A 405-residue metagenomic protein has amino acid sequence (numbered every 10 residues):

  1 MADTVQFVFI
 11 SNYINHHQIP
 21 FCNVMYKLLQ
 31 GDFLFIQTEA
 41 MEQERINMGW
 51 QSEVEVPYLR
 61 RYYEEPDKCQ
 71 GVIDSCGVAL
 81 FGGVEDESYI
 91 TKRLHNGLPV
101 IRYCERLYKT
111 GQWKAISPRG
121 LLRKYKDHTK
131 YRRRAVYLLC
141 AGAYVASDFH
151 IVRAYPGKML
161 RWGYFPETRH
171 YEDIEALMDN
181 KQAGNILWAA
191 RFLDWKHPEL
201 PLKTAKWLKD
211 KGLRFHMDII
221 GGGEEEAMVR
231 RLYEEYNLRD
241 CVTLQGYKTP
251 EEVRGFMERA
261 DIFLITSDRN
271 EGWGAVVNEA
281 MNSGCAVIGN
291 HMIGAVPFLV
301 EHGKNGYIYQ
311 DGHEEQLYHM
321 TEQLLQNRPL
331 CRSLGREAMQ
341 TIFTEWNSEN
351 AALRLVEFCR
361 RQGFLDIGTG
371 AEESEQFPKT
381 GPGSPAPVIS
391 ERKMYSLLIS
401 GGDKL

Functional and structural regions predicted by a protein language model:
V56, R230-K248: Nucleotide-activated donor-binding/catalytic signature segment of Leloir-type glycosyltransferases, i.e., the conserved
Y108, P118-L138, S147, I151-V152: Membrane-proximal helix-turn-helix segments that form the acceptor-binding/catalytic region of lipid-linked
E175-W207: Conserved donor-binding/catalytic core segment of Leloir-type glycosyltransferases
C241, Q316, Q323, L330-E345 (+2 more regions): A short, well-ordered alpha-helix in the C-terminal region of glycosyltransferases
Y247-K248, G255-A260: Short alpha-helical donor nucleotide-sugar binding micro-motif in glycosyltransferases
E258-G272, C285: Acidic donor-binding loop of glycosyltransferase active sites
A286-N290: Short hydrophobic beta-strand element within catalytic cores of glycosyltransferases and related nucleotide-activated
H291-G303, Y307-I308: Short acidic/histidine- and often glycine-rich active-site loop of Leloir-type glycosyltransferases that engages
